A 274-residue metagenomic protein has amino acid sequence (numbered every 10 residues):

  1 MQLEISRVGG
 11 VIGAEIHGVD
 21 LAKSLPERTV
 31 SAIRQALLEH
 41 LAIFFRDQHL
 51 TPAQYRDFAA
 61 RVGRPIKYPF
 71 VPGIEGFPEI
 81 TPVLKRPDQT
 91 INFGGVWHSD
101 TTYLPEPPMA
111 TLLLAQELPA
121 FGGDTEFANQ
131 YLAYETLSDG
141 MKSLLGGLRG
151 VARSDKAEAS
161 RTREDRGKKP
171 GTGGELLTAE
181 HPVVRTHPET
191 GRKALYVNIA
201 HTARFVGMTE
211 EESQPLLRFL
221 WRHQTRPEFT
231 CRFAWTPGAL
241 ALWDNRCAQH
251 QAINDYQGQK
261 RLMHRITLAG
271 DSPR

Functional and structural regions predicted by a protein language model:
M1-L240, N245-R274: Non-heme Fe(II) oxygenase catalytic core, chiefly the N-lobe of the double-stranded beta-helix
